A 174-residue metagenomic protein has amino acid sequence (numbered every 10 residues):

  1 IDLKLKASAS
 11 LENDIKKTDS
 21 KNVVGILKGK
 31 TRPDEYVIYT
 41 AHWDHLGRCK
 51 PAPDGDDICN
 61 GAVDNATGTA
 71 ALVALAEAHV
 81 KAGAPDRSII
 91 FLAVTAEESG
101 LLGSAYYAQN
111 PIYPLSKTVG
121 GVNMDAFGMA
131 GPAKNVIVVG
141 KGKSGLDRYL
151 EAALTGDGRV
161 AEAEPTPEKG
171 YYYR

Functional and structural regions predicted by a protein language model:
I1, R32, A84, V94-R174: Metal-dependent peptidase/peptidase-like ectodomains
I1-G61, A74-E77, K81, D86: Soluble metallo-hydrolase cores and metallopeptidase-like ectodomains found primarily in the secretory/periplasmic
S10-D14, P53-N65, V80, A93 (+2 more regions): Second-shell loop/turn segments in exported
T40, L92-V94: Short hydrophobic segments within beta-strands
H42-D44, D64, D125, R174: Acidic active-site catalytic centers that drive phospho-/nucleotidyl reactions and related ester hydrolyses
G47-C49, T69, A130: Hydrophobic positions within alpha-helical membrane elements
A66-A74, L102, Y106: Short amphipathic alpha-helical face segments that pack within enzyme cores and frequently flank/anchor catalytic
